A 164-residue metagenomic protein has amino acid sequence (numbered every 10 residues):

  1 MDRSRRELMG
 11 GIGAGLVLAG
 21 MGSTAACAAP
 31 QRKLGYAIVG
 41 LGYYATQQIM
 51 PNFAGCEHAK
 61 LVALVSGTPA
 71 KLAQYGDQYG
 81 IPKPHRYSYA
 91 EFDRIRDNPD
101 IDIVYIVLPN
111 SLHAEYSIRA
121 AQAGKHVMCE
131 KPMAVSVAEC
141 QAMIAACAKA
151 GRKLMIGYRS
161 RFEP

Functional and structural regions predicted by a protein language model:
M1-L16: N-terminal secretory signal peptides and thylakoid transit peptides that target proteins across membranes
G13, L108-P109: Short glycine-/small-residue-rich Rossmann-like dinucleotide-binding loops
G22-Q48, N52-C56: C-terminal segment of N-terminal export signals and the immediately downstream linker at the start of the mature
G35, A59-A63, V104: Short active-site oxyanion
H58-Q78: NAD(P)-binding Rossmann-fold cofactor-contacting core
Y75-I81, A146-C147: Short, conserved SAM-binding/catalytic segment of Class I S-adenosyl-L-methionine-dependent methyltransferases
H85-A90: Short acidic-hydrophobic, aromatic-tinged amphipathic segments that line or gate anion-handling sites
I103, P109-N110, A114-F162: Beta-strand-loop-alpha-helix segment that lines the small-molecule cofactor/substrate pocket of alpha/beta enzymes
